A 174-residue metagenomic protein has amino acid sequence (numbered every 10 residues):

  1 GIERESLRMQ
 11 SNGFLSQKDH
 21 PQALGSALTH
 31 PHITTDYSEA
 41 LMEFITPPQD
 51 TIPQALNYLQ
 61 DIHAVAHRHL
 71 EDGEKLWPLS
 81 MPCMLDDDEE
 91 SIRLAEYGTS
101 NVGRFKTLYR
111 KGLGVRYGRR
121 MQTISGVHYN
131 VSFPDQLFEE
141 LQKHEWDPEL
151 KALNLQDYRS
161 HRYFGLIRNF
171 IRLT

Functional and structural regions predicted by a protein language model:
G1-G114, T123, G165-R168, R172: Terminal catalytic/cofactor-binding subdomain
T107-T174: Internal, well-ordered domain-core segments that constitute the primary functional module of diverse proteins
